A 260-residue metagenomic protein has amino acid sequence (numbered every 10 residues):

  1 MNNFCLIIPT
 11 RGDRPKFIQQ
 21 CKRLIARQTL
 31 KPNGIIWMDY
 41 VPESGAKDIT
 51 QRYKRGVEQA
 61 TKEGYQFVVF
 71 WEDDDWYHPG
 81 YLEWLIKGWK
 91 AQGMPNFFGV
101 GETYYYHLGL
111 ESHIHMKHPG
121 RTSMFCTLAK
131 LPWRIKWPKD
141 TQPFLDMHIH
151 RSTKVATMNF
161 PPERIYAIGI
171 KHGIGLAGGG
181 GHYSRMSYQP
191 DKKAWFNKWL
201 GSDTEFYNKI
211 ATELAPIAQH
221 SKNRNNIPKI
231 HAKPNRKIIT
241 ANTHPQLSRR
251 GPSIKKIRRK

Functional and structural regions predicted by a protein language model:
N3-I7, H148: Cell-envelope/extracellular polymer assembly enzymes that use nucleotide-activated donors
D13-F17: Donor nucleotide-sugar binding loop of glycosyltransferases
Q20-N33: Short, acidic, metal-binding catalytic loop of nucleotide-sugar glycosyltransferases
D39-Y40, E72: Acidic ATP/Mg2+-coordinating residue in the GHKL
E43-A60: Glycine-rich, basic loop-to-helix element that forms the pyrophosphate-binding segment of sugar-nucleotide handling
V68: Short aromatic/hydrophobic "clamp" motif used to bind/position activated sugar donors
W71, H78-F144: Conserved catalytic core of nucleotide-sugar-dependent glycosyltransferases
K139-K260: C-terminal catalytic/acceptor-binding lobe
